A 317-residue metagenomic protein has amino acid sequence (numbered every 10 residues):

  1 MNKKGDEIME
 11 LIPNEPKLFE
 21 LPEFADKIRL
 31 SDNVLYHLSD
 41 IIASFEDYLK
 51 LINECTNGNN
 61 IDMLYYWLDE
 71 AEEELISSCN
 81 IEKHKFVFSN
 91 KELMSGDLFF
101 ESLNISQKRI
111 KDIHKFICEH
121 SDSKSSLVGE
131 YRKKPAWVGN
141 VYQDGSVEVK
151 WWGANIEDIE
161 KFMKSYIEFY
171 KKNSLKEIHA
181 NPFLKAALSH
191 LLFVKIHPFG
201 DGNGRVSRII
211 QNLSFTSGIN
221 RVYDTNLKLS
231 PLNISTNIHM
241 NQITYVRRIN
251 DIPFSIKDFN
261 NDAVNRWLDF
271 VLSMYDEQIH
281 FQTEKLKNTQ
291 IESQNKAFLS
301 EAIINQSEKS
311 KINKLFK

Functional and structural regions predicted by a protein language model:
M1-G200, G204-K317: FIC/Doc superfamily catalytic core
